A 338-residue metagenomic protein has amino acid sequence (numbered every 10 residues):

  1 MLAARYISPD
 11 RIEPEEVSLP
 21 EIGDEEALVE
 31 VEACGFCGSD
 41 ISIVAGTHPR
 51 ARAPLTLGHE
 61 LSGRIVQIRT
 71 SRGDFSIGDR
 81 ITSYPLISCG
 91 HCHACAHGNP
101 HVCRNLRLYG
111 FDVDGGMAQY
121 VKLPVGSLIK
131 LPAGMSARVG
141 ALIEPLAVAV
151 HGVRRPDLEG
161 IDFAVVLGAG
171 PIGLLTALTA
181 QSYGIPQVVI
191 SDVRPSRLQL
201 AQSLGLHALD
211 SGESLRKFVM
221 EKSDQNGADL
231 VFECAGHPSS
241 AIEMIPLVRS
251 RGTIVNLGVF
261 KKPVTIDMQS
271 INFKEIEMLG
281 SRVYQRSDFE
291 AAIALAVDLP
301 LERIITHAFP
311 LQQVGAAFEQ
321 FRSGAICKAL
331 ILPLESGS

Functional and structural regions predicted by a protein language model:
A3-E21, G38-Q67, T82-S83, P100-D114: N-terminal glycine-rich cofactor-binding segment
P20-C34, T47-H93, P132-G134: Glycine-rich beta-strand-centered segment in the early N-terminal region that forms part of a ligand/cofactor-binding
E60, D79-R80, A94, Y120 (+3 more regions): Residue-level marker of beta-strand positions
G78, G227-A228, L301, V314: Local beta-strand N-terminus motif with an aromatic residue
C89-L167: NAD(P)H dinucleotide-binding glycine-rich loop of Rossmann-like/cofactor-binding domains, especially the beta1-alpha1
M135-E213: Mid-domain Rossmann-like dinucleotide-binding core that forms the NAD(H)/NADP(H) cofactor-binding site
P156, L204-E277, G337-S338: Glycine-rich cofactor phosphate-binding loops and adjacent beta1-alpha1 units of small-molecule cofactor enzyme domains
I242-I245, R286-S338: C-terminal hydrophobic helical "lid"/dimerization subdomain of Rossmann-like NAD(P)H-dependent oxidoreductases
